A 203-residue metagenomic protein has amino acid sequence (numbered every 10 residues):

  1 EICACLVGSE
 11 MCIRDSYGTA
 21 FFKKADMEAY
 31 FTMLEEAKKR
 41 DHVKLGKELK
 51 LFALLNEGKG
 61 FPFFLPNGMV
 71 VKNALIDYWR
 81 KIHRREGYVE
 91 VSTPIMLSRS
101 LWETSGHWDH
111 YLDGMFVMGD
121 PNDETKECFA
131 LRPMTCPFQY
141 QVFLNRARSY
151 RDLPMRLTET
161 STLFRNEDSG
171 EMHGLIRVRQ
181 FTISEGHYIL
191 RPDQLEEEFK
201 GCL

Functional and structural regions predicted by a protein language model:
E1-G8, C12-I13: Single conserved hydrophobic/aromatic residue that forms the stacking wall/gate of nucleotide- or nucleobase-binding
V7, E86, F181: Structured loop/turn residues at beta-strand edges in well-structured enzyme cores
E10, R14-F21, F31-M69, S161-D193: Residues forming anionic-ligand binding surfaces in small-molecule and nucleic-acid pockets of primarily soluble enzymes
D26: Short, Lys/Arg-enriched segments at the junction into DNA-binding effector domains of transcriptional regulators
A29, M33, A74-Y78, G201: Long, highly charged amphipathic alpha-helices
F52-I176, I189: Class II aminoacyl-tRNA synthetase-like tRNA-binding/catalytic domains
R191-E196, K200-L203: Long hydrophobic segments that form regular secondary structure
